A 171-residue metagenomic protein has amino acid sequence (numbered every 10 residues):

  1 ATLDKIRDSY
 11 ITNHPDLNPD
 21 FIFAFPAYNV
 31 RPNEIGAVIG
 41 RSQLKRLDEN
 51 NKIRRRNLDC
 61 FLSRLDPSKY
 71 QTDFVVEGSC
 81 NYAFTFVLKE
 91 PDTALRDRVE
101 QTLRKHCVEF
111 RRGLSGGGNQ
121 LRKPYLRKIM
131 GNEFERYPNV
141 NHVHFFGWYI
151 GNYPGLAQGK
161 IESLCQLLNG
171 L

Functional and structural regions predicted by a protein language model:
A1-A83, G117-G118: Active-site region of PLP-dependent enzymes
S9-N18, C60, R98-P138, H142-W148: Conserved PLP cofactor-binding pocket of PLP-dependent enzymes
L58-D59, T72, N81-V108: FAD-dependent oxidoreductase catalytic-site/capping-region signature
R64, H106, L171: Short alpha-helical functional segments enriched in proximate histidine and acidic residues
N81-D92, L121-E133, F145-G159: Conserved PLP-binding active-site segment of the aspartate aminotransferase-like
G159-L171: C-terminal/domain-terminus segments
